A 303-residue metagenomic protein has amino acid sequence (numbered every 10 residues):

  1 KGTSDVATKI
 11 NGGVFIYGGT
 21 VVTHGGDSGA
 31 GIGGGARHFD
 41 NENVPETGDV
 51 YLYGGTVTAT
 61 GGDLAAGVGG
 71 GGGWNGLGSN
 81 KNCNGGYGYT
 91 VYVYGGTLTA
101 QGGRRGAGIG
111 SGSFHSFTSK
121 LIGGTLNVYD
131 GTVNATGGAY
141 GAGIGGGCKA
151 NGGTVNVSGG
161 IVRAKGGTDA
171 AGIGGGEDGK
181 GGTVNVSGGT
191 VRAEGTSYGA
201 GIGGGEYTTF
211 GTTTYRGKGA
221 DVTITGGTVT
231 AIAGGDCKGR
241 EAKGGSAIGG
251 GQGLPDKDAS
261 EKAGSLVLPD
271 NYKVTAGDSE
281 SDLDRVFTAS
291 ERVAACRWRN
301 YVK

Functional and structural regions predicted by a protein language model:
K1-G25, G34-G61, G70-G102, S111-G137 (+6 more regions): Surface-exposed loop/turn motifs in large extracellular/passenger domains
G31, A65-G67, G106-G108, G141-G143 (+2 more regions): Helix-turn-helix-like N-terminal two-helix hairpins of bacterial/phage DNA-binding regulators
D282-L283: S-adenosylmethionine-dependent methyltransferases
